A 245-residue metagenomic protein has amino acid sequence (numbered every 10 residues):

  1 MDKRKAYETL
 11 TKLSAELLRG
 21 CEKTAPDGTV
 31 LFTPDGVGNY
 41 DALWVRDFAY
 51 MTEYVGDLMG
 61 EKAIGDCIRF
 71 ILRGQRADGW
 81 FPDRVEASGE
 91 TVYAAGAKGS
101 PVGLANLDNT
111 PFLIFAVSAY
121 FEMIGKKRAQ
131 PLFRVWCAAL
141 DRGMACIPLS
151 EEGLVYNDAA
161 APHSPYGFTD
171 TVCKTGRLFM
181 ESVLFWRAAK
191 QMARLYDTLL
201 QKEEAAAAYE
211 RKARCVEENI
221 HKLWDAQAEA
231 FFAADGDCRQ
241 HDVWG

Functional and structural regions predicted by a protein language model:
K5-A15, G20-A25, Y40, W44 (+5 more regions): Catalytic cores of carbohydrate-active enzymes
T29-A49, G56-D57, Y93-T110, T169-L184 (+1 more regions): Solvent-exposed loop and edge beta-strand segments that line ligand/cofactor-binding and catalytic clefts
D41-E152, S182: Aromatic-rich carbohydrate-recognition surfaces in CAZymes
W44, W136, S164, F168-T171 (+1 more regions): Tryptophan-centered motif/residue detector
A77, F81, S164, F168 (+1 more regions): Glycine-rich, flexible loop/turn motifs
E152-C173: Short, flexible helix-coil linker/hinge segments at the edges of structured domains or between repeats
